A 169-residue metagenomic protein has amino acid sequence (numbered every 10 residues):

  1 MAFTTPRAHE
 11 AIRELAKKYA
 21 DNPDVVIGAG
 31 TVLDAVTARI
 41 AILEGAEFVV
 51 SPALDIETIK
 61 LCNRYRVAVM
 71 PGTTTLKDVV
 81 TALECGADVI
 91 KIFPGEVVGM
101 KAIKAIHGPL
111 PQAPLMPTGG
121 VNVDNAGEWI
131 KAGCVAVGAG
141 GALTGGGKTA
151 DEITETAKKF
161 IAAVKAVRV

Functional and structural regions predicted by a protein language model:
M1-G45, R64, Q112-L115, V123-D124 (+1 more regions): Conserved N-terminal beta1-alpha1 strand-loop-helix module at the mouth
M1-P6, F48-L61, I92-G99, A132-T156: Glycine-rich phosphate-binding active-site loops on the catalytic face of alpha/beta enzymes
T5-P6, A29-A35, S51-D55, P71-L76 (+2 more regions): Glycine-rich beta-to-alpha transition loops that act as phosphate-gripper elements at the mouths of alpha/beta enzyme
A11-K17, L54-E57, R64, M100-P109: N-terminal small/glycine-rich loop or linker at the start of catalytic domains across soluble metabolic enzymes
D24-G28, E47-F48, A68-M70, D88-V89 (+2 more regions): Structural preference for beta-strand elements that scaffold enzyme active sites
D34-E44, K77-C85, A102, V121-V137: Catalytic cores of alpha/beta
V36-A82: Hydrophobic, well-structured mid-protein blocks that either form specific transmembrane helices
E84, V97-G99, I103-K104, P109-Q112 (+4 more regions): Mobile acidic interaction elements
